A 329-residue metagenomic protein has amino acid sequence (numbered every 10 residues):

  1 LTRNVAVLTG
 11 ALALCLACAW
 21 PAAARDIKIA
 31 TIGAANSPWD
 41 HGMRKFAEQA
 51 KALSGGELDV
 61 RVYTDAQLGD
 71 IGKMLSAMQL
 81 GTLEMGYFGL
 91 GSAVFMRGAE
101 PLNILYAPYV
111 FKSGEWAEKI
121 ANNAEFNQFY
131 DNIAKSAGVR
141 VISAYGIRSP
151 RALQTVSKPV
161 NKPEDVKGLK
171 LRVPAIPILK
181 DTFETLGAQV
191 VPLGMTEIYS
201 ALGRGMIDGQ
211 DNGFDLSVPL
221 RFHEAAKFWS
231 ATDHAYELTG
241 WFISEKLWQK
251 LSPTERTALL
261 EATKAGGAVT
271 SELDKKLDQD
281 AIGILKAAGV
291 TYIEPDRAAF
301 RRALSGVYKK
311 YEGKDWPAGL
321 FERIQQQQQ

Functional and structural regions predicted by a protein language model:
L1-G10: Bacterial N-terminal signal peptides that target proteins for export
T9-A19: Bacterial N-terminal signal peptides
G10, R25-W116, E125, N132-Q329: N-terminal secretory/targeting leader peptides
W20-A24: Bacterial Sec-dependent signal peptides at the C-terminal "C-region" and cleavage site
